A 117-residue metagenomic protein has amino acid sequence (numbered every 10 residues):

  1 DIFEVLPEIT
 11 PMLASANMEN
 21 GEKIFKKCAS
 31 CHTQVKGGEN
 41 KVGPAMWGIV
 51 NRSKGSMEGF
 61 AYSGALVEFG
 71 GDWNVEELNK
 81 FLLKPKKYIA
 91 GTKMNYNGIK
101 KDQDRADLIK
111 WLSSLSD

Functional and structural regions predicted by a protein language model:
D1-F25: Electrostatic cytochrome c docking/interface patches
D1-I2, I49-K54, K80-F81: Short hydrophobic/aromatic-rich motifs at helix boundaries and adjacent loops
D1-P7, A29-V35, E39: Short N-terminal secondary-structure initiator segments
M18-E22, T33-V75, N95-I99: Gly/Gly-Pro-rich "capping" loops immediately C-terminal to redox-active cysteine motifs in periplasmic/lumenal
G21, F25-Q34, L108-L112: The canonical Cys-X-X-Cys-His
D72-D117: C-terminal capping alpha-helices of c-type cytochrome domains
